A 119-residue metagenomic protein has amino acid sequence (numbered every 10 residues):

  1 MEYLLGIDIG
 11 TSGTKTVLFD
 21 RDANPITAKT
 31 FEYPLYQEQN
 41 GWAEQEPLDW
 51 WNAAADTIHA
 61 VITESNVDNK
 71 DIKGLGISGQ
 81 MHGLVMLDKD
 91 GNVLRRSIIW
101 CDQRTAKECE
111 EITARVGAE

Functional and structural regions predicted by a protein language model:
M1-R95, K107: N-terminal glycine/serine-rich phosphate-binding loop of ATP-dependent small-molecule kinases, especially carbohydrate
R95-C101: A mobile, often basic/glycine-rich helix-loop segment that functions as the active-site lid/recognition loop
C101-E119: Glycine-rich phosphate-binding loop plus the immediately following alpha-helix
